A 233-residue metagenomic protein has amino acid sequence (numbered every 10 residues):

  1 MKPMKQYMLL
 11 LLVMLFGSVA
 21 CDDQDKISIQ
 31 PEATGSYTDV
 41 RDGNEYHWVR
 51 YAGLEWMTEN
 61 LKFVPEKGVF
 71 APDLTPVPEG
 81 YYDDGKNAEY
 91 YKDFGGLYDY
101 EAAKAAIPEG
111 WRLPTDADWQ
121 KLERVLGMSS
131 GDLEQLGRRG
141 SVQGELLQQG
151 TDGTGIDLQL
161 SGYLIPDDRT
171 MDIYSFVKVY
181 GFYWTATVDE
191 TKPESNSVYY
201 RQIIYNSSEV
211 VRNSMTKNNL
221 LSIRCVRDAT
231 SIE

Functional and structural regions predicted by a protein language model:
M1-P3: Short, Lys/Arg-enriched N-terminal segments with co-localized hydrophobic residues within the first ~10-30 amino acids
K5-L10: Sec-dependent signal peptide recognition, specifically the positively charged N-region followed immediately by
G17-A20: C-terminal motif of bacterial Sec signal peptides marking the signal peptidase cleavage site
D22-E233: Conserved positions within compact, well-structured domain cores
